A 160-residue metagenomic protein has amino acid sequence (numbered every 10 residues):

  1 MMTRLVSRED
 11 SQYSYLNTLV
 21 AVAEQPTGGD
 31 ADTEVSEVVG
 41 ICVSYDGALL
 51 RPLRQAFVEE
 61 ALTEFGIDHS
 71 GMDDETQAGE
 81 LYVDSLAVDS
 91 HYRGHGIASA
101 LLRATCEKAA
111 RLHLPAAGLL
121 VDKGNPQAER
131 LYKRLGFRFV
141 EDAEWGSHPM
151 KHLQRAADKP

Functional and structural regions predicted by a protein language model:
M1-T18, V22-G28: Active-site rim helix/loop that mediates acceptor-substrate recognition in acyltransferases
V20, D32, S36-D46, Y82 (+1 more regions): Conserved beta-strand in the GNAT
V20-V22, V43, H152-A156: Short, well-ordered beta-strand micro-motif
Y45-L81: Conserved acyl-donor/pantetheine-binding loop and adjacent beta-alpha core of acyl/acetyltransferases and related
A48-L49, G118-L120, K133, R138-H152: Conserved catalytic-core motifs of GNAT/GCN5-like acyltransferases
L81, A109-L120: Conserved GNAT acetyl-CoA-binding A-motif
D84-R93, L119-A128, W145-M150, R155-A156: Conserved beta-strand-loop-alpha-helix junction that forms the acyl-donor binding cleft
G94-E107, R130-R134: Conserved acetyl-CoA-binding loop-helix of GNAT-fold acetyltransferases
